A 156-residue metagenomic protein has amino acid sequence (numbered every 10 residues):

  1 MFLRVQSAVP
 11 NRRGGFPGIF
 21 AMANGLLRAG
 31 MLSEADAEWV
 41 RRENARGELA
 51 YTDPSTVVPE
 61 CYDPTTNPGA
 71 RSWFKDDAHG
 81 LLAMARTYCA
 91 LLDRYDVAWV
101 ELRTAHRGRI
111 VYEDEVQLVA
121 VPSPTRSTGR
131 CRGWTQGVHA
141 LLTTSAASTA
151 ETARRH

Functional and structural regions predicted by a protein language model:
M1-D76: Long, contiguous N-terminal structural blocks used for assembly/anchoring
L3, L26-L27, L32, L49 (+5 more regions): Generic detector of leucine side chains in alpha-helical contexts
S55-Y112: Short glycine-rich, low-complexity/disordered patches
A90, R94-H156: Acidic, proline/glycine-rich low-complexity IDRs
